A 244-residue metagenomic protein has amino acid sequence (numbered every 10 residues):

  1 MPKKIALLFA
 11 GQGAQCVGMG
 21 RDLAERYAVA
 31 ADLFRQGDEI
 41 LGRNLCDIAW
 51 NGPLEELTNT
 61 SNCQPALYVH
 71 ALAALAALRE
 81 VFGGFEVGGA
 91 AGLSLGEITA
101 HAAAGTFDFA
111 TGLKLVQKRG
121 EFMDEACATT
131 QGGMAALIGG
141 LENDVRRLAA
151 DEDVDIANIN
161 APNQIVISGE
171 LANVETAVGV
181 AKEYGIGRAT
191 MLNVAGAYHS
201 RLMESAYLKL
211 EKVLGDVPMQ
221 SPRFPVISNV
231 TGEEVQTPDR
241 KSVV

Functional and structural regions predicted by a protein language model:
M1-D144, R188, L192: FabD-like malonyl-/acyl-CoA
Q12-A14, A103-R240: Alpha/beta catalytic cores of group-transfer enzymes, especially the acyltransferase/condensing modules of polyketide
V243-V244: Conserved small/polar residues in nucleotide/adenosyl-binding loops
